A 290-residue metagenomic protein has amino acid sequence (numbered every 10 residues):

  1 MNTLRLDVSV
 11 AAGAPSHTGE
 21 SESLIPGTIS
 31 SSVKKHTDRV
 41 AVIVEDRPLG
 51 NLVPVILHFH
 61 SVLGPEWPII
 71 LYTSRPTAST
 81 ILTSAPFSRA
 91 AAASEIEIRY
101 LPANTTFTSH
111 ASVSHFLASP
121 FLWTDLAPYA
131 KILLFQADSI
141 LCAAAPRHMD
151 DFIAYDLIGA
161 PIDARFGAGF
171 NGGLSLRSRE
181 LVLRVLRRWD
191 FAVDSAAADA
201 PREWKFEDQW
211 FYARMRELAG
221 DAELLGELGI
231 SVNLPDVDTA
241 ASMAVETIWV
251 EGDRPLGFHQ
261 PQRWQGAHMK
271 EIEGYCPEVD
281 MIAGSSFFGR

Functional and structural regions predicted by a protein language model:
M1, L57, R99-L101, T106-T108 (+5 more regions): Long, hydrophobic alpha-helical transmembrane bundles and adjoining juxtamembrane helices/loops of multi-pass integral
M1-L57, V62-P68, S94, P128 (+1 more regions): Juxtamembrane luminal stem/stalk of type II transmembrane Golgi/ER carbohydrate-processing enzymes
I43-D46, L71-R75, G159: Short beta-strand/turn micro-motifs composed of small residues that flank or help shape donor/cofactor-binding pockets
R47-L49, R75-A78, A103-T106, D138-L141 (+5 more regions): Short, solvent-exposed loop/turn segments at secondary-structure junctions
Y72-A130: Active-site-proximal specificity loops/subdomain of glycosyltransferases
Y129-C142: Short beta-strand-to-loop acidic/aromatic patch adjacent to the donor-nucleotide binding site
S139-G169: Conserved donor-nucleotide/metal-binding helix-loop-beta segment in metal-dependent transferases, i.e., the alpha-helix
G169-R290: Catalytic core and acceptor-binding pocket of nucleotide-sugar-dependent glycosyltransferases
